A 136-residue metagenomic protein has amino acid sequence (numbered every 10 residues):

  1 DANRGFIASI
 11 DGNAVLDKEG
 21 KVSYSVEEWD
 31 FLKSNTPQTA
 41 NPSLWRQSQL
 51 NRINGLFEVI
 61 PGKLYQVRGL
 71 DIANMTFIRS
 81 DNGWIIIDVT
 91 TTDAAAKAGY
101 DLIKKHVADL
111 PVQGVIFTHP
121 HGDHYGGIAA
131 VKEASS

Functional and structural regions predicted by a protein language model:
D1-I53: N-terminal pre-domain segments of enzymes
K18-K21, K33, K97, K104-K105 (+1 more regions): Context-gated lysine
Q49-L110: Conserved beta-strand hairpin/beta-sheet module of binuclear metal-dependent hydrolase folds, prominently
L56-F57, H119, S136: A general structural signal for short secondary-structure junctions and capping/turn motifs
P111-V112, S136: Local beta-strand N-terminus motif with an aromatic residue
V112-Y125: Metallo-beta-lactamase
Y125-S135: Metal-dependent catalytic neighborhoods of phosphoester/phosphodiester hydrolases
